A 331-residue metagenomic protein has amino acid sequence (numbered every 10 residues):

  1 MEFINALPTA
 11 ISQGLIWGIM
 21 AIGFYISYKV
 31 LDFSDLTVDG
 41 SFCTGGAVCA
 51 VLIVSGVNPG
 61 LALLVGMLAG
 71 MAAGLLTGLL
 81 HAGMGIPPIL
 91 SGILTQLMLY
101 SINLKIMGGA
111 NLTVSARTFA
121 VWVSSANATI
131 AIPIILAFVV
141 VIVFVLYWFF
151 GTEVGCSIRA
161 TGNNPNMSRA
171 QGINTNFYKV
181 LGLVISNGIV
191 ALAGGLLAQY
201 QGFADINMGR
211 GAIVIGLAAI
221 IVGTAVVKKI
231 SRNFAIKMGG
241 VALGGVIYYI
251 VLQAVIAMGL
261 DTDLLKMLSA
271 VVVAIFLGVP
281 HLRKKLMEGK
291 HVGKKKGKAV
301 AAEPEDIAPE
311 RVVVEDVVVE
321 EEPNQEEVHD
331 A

Functional and structural regions predicted by a protein language model:
I4-N58, L63, L80-M84, I221-S231 (+1 more regions): Single transmembrane alpha-helix segments in multi-pass membrane proteins
Q13, I89, A131-L136, K179 (+3 more regions): Loop-to-transmembrane alpha-helix initiation sites
F24, V57-L97, I102, V140-V141 (+2 more regions): Alpha-helical transmembrane segments within multi-pass membrane transporters and channels
K29-S34, A73-V114, F203-I206, A218-G239: Short loop segments and helix-boundary regions at transmembrane helix junctions of multi-pass inner-membrane proteins
A73, A128-I213: Helix-loop-helix "hairpin" substructures at the membrane interface of multi-pass membrane proteins
P88, G92-G151, V180-L181, G202-I206 (+2 more regions): Transmembrane helix-bundle core of multi-pass membrane transporters and related energy-transducing complexes
N163-A170, N174-F177, G239, V251-A331: Cytosolic-side transmembrane-helix boundaries in multi-pass membrane proteins
V190, G194, Q201-K266: Transmembrane alpha-helical segments in multi-pass inner-membrane proteins
